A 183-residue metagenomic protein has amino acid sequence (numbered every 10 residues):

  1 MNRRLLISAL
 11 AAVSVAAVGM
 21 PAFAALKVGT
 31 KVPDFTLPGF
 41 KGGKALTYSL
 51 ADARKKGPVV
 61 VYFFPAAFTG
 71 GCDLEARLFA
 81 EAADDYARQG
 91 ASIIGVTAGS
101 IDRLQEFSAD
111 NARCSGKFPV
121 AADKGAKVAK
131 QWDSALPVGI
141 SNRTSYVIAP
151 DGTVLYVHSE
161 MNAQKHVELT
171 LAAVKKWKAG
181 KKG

Functional and structural regions predicted by a protein language model:
R3-I7: N-terminal export leaders
A24-G42: Short N-terminal segments immediately surrounding and downstream of signal-peptide cleavage
P33, P58, N142-T144: Short loop/turn microsegments at loop-to-beta-strand junctions
T36-P58: A short beta-strand-turn-helix
G57-V59, F64-F68, S100: Short pre-active-site segment immediately N-terminal to redox-active cysteine/selenocysteine motifs in thiol-based
D73-R113, A126-K130: Structural microenvironment flanking redox-active thiols in thiol-disulfide oxidoreductases
S141-G183: Thiol-/selenol-based redox modules, centered on thioredoxin-like and closely related oxidoreductase domains
